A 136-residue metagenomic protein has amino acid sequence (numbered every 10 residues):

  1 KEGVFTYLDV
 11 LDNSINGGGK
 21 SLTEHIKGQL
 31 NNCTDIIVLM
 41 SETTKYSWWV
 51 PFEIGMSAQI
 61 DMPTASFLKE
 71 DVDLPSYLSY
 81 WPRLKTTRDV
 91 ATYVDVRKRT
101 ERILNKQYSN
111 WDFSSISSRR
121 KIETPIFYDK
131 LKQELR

Functional and structural regions predicted by a protein language model:
K1-C33, I122-R136: Conserved N-terminal substructure of TIR/SEFIR domains
D12-S14, E42-T43, F67-P75: Short beta-alpha junction loops
G17-G19, W49, S76-Y77: Short Asp/Glu-rich motifs
K20-E24, E53-I54, S79-R83: Short low-complexity, flexible loop/linker segments enriched in glycine and/or proline with clustered acidic
E42-I60: Conserved TIR/SEFIR loop-to-helix hotspot centered on a Trp-containing motif with a nearby acidic residue
I60-L68: A short helix->loop->beta-strand "cap" motif at the edges of active sites that frequently abuts
D71-R136: C-terminal interaction surface of TIR/SEFIR-family domains
